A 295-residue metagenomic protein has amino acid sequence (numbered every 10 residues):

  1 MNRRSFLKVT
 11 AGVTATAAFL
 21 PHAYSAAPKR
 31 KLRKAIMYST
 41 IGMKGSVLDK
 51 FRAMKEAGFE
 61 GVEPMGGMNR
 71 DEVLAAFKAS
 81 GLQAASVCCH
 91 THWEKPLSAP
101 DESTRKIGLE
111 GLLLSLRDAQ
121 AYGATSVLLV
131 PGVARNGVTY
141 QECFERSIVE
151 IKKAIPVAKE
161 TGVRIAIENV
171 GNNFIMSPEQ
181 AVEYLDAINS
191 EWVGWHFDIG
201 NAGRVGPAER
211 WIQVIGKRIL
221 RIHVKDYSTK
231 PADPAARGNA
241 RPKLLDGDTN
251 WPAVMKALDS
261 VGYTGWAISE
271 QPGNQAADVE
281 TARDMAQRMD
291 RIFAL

Functional and structural regions predicted by a protein language model:
M1-S5, T16-P28: N-terminal twin-arginine translocation
T10-A11, A15-F19, S98-G194, R204 (+2 more regions): Active-site acidic/histidine proton-transfer and metal-coordination neighborhood in alpha/beta enzyme cores
A27-K29, F51-E56, R70-C88, L116-G123 (+4 more regions): Acidic (Asp/Glu)-rich catalytic clusters
P28-G45: Boundary/entry segment of secreted carbohydrate-active catalytic domains
R33-Y38, V62-P64, A84-C89, V127-L129 (+4 more regions): Hydrophobic faces of well-ordered beta-strands that scaffold small-molecule active sites in alpha/beta enzyme cores
I41-G45, G61-V73, P96-L97, R135-V138 (+4 more regions): Acidic-and-aromatic substrate-binding clefts and catalytic sites of carbohydrate-active enzymes
G42-A53, I107-R117, G206-W211: Short, acidic/polar
V87, K152-D248, M255: Acidic/histidine-rich catalytic cores of soluble enzymes
